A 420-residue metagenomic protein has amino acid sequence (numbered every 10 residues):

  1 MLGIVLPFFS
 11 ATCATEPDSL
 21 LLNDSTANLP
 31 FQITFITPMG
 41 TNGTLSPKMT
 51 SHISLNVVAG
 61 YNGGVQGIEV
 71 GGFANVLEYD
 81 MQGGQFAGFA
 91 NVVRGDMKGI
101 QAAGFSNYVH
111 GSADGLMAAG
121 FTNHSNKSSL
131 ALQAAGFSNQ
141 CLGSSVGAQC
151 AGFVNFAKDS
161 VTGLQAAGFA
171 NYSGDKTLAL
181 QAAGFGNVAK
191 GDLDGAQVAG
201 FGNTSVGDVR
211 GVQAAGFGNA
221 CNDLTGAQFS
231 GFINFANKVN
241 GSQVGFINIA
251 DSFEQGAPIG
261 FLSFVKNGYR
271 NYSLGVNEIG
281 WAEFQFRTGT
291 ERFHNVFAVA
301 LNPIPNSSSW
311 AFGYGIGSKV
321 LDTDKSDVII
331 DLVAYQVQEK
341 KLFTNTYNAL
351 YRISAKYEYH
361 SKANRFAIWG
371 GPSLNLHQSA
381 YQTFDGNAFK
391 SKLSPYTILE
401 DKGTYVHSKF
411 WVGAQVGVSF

Functional and structural regions predicted by a protein language model:
M1-P30, D96-M97, S112, S125-A131 (+8 more regions): Cleavable N-terminal export/targeting peptides
D24-H124, S129-L132, V146-G147, T162-G163 (+2 more regions): Transmembrane beta-barrel domains of Gram-negative outer membranes and organellar outer membranes
I53, I68, G84, I100 (+16 more regions): Transmembrane beta-strands of outer-membrane beta-barrel proteins
I53-V57, V244-F246, F261, A282-T288 (+6 more regions): Residues on the lipid-exposed face of transmembrane beta-strands in outer-membrane beta-barrel proteins
N56, A103, A119, A135-F137 (+12 more regions): Outer-membrane beta-barrel architecture
V57-Y61, A74-V76, A90-V92, S106-Y108 (+16 more regions): Transmembrane beta-strands of outer-membrane beta-barrel pores
C221, A236, I304-W310, F343-A349 (+1 more regions): Replace "Gram-negative outer membrane beta-barrel proteins" with "bacterial and organellar outer membrane beta-barrel
S252-Q255, E291-F293, I353, E358-F420: Predominantly the C-terminal beta-signal and adjacent terminal strand-loop region of outer-membrane beta-barrel
